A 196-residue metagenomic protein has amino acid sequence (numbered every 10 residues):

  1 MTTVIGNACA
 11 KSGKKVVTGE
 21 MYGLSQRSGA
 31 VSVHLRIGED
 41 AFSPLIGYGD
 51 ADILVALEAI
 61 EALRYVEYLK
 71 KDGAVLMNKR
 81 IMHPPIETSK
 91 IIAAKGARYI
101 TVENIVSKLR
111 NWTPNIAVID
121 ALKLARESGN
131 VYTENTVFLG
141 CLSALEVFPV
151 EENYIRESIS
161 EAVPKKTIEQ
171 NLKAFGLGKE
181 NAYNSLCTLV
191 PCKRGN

Functional and structural regions predicted by a protein language model:
M1-N196: Active-site cofactor/cluster-binding pocket
